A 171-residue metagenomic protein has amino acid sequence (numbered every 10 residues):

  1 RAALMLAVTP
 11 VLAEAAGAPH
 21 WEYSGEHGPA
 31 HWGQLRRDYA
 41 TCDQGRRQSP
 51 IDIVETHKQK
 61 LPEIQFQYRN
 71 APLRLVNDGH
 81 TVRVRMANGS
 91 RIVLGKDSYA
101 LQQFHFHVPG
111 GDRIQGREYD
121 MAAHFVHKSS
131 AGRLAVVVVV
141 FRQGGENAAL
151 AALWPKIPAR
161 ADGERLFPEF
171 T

Functional and structural regions predicted by a protein language model:
A2-L6, A13-T171: Alpha-carbonic anhydrase
